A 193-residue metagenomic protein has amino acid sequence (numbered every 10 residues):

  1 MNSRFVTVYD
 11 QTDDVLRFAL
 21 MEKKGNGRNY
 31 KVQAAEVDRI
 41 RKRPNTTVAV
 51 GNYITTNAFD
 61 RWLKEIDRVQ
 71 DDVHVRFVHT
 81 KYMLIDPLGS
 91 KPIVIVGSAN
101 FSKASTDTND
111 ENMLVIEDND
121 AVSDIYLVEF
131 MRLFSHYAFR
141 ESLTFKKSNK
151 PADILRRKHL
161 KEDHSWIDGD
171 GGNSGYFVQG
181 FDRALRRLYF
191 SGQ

Functional and structural regions predicted by a protein language model:
S3-Q193: PLD/PLD-like phosphodiesterase catalytic module centered on the HKD motif
